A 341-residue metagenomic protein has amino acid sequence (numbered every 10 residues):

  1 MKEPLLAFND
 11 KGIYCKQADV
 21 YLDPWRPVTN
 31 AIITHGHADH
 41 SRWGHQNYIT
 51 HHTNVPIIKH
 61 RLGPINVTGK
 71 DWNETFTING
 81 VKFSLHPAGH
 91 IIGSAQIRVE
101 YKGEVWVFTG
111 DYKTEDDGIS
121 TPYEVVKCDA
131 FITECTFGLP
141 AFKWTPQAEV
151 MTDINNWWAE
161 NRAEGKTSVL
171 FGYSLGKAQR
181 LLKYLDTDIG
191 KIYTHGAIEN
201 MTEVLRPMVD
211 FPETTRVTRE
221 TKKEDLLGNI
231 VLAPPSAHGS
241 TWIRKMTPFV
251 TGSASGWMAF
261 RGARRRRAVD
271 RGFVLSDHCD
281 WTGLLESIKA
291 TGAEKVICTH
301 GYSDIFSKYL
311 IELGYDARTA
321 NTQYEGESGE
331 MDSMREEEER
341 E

Functional and structural regions predicted by a protein language model:
M1, T187, T218-E341: C-terminal regulatory/interaction regions
K2-Q17, Y21-R26, N30, G36-V169 (+3 more regions): His/Asp/Glu-rich metal-coordinating catalytic cores of metallo-dependent phosphodiesterases/hydrolases acting on
G12-W25, E74-T77, E213-N229, P235-I243: Short acidic low-complexity segments
T29-H35, H45-H52, G63-W72, G80-F83 (+4 more regions): Active-site regions of enzymes building and remodeling cell-envelope glycoconjugates
S41, S94, D116-D117, A178-L181 (+3 more regions): Short, well-ordered alpha-helical microsegments
G89-V99, Y112, D116-D117, A130 (+4 more regions): Active-site-proximal loop/helix segment associated with metal-binding centers of metalloenzymes
E124-V125, L139-K223, K295-E341: Binuclear metal-ion centers of metallo-dependent hydrolases, dominated by the metallo-beta-lactamase
